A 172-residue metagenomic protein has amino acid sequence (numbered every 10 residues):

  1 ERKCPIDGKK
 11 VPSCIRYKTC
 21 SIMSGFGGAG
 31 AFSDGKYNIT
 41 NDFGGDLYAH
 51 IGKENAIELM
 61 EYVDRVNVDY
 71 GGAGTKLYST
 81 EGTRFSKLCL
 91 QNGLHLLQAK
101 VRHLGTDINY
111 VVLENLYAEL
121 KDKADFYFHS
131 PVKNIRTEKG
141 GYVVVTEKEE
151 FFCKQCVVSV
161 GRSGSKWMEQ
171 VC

Functional and structural regions predicted by a protein language model:
R2-D122: Conserved N-terminal/central alpha/beta ligand/cofactor-binding core
D107-V171: Predominantly flavin-linked oxidoreductase catalytic cores and closely associated redox partners
